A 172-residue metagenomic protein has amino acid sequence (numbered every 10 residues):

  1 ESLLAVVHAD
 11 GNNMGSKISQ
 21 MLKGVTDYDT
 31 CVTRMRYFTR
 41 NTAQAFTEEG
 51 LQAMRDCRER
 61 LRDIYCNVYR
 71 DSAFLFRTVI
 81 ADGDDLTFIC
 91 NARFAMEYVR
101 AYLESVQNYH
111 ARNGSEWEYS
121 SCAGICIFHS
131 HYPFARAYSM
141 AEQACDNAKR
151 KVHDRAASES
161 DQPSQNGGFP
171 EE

Functional and structural regions predicted by a protein language model:
E1-E172: Regulatory and interdomain segments flanking nucleotide-handling catalytic cores in signaling/defense enzymes
